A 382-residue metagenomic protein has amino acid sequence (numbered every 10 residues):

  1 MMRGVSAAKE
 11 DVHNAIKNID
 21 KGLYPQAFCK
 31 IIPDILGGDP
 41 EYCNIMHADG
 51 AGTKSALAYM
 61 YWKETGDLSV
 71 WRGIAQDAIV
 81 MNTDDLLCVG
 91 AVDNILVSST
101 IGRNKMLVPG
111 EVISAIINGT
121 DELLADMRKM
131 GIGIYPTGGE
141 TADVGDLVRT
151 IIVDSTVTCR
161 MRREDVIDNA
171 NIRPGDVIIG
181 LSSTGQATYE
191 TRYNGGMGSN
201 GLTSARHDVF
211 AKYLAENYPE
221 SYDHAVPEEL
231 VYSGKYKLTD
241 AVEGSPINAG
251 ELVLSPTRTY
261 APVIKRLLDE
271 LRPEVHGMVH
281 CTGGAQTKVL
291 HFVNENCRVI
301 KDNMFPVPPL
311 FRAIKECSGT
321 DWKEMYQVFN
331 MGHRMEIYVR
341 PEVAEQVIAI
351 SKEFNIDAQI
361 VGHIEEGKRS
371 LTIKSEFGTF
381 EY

Functional and structural regions predicted by a protein language model:
M1-Y382: Helix-biased detector of long, well-ordered alpha-helical tracts
